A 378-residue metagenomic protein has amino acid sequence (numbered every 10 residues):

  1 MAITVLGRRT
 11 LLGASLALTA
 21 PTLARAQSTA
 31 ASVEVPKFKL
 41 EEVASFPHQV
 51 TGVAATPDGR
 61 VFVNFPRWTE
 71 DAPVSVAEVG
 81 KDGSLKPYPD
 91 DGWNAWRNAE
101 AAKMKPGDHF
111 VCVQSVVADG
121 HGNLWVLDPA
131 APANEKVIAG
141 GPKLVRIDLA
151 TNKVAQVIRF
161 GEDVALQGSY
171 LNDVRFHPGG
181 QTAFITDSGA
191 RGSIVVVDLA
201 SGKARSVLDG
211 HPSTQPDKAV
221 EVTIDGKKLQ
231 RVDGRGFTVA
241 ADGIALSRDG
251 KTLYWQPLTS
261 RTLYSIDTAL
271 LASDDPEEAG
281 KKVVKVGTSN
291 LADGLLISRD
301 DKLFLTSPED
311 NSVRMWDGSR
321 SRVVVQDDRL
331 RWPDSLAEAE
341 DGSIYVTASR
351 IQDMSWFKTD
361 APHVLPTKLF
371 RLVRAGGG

Functional and structural regions predicted by a protein language model:
M1-L18: N-terminal secretory signal peptides and thylakoid transit peptides that target proteins across membranes
E42-A72: Beta-strand-rich domains and repeat architectures in extracellular enzymes and scaffolds, especially beta-propellers
F46-D58, A102-N123, L127, V164-A183 (+3 more regions): Beta-rich, blade/repeat-based domains predominating in secreted/periplasmic proteins but also intracellular
V63-T69, H109, A118, V126-A130 (+7 more regions): Conserved beta-strand positions in repeat-built beta-propeller and related beta-rich domains
D82-A118, P129-A131, I158-E162: Blade-loop segments of beta-propeller domains
L85-N94, A155-R159, R205-V220, D274-K285 (+1 more regions): Beta-propeller fold detector
V137-P178: Asp-box/WD-like beta-propeller blade repeats and closely related beta-sheet repeat scaffolds
A200, I266-D275, G376-G377: Short loop/turn segments immediately following beta-strands, especially the blade-tip and inter-blade linker loops
